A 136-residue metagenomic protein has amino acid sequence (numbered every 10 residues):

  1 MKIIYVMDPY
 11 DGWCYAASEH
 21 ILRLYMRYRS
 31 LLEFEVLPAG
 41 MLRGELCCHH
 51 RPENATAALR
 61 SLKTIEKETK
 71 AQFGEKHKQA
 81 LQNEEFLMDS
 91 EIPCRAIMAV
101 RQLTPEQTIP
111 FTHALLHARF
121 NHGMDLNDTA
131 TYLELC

Functional and structural regions predicted by a protein language model:
M1-I4: Extreme N-terminal starter segment of soluble prokaryotic enzymes
M7-D8, R119: Short glycine-centered, acidic/aromatic-flanked micro-motifs in structured strand/loop junctions that mark active-site
D8-P9, M41: Glycine-rich His-Gly loop
P9-E19: Conserved redox-active cysteine motifs that mediate thiol-disulfide chemistry, especially di-cysteine Cys-X(1-2)-Cys
S18-T129: Structural alpha/beta surface segment adjacent to cysteine/selenocysteine redox centers across thiol/disulfide enzymes
E134-C136: Short, intrinsically disordered, charge-balanced linker/junction segments flanking boundaries in proteins
